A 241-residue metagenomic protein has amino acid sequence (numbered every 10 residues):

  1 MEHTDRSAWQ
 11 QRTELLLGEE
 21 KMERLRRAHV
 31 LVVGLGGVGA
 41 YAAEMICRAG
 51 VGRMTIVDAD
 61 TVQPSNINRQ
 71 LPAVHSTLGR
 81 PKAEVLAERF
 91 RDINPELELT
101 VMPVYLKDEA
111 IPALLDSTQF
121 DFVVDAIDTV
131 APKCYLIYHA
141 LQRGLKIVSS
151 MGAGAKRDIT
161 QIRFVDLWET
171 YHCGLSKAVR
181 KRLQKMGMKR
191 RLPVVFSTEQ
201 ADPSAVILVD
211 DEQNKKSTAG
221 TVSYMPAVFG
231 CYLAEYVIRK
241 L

Functional and structural regions predicted by a protein language model:
M1-V30, P64: N-terminal charged helix/coil linker that caps or initiates catalytic domains
E2-T4, T118-F122, T129-P132, Q142 (+4 more regions): Glycine-rich phosphate/adenylate-binding loop
V32-G34, V57: Conserved N-terminal Rossmann-fold NAD(P)-binding element of oxidoreductases
V38: Hydrophobic/small residue at the entry helix of a nucleotide-binding pocket
V51, I56-N94: Glycine-rich phosphate-binding loop and adjoining beta1-alpha1-beta2 segment of Rossmann-like nucleotide-binding folds
P64-P72, A155-D166: Acidic/polar active-site rim loop that often engages polyanionic ligands
E109-F120: Short amphipathic alpha-helix with an adjacent loop that forms part of the alpha/beta core around
